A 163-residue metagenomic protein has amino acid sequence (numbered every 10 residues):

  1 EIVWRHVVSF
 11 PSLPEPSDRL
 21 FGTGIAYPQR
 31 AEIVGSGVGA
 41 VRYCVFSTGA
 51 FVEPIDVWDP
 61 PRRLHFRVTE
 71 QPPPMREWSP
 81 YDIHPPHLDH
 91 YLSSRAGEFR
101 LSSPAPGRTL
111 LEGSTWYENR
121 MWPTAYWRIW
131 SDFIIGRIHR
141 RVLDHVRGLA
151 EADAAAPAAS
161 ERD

Functional and structural regions predicted by a protein language model:
E1-G37, S47-V52, A156-D163: Hydrophobic ligand-binding cavity/cleft-lining segments
V8-S12, P60, R147-E151: Sec-exported extracytoplasmic/periplasmic mature domains
V38-F46, H84-D89: Short aromatic-glycine motifs in intrinsically disordered, low-complexity regions
V41-R42, L64, L111: Well-ordered beta-strand positions enriched in small/hydrophobic/aromatic, beta-favoring residues
D59-R62, A105: Residue-level recognition of beta-strand termini and adjacent short loop/turns
R62-E70: Short, solvent-exposed secondary-structure boundary/capping segments
V68, M75-G148, D153, P157: Beta-strand/loop substructures that line and gate deep hydrophobic ligand-binding cavities in soluble
